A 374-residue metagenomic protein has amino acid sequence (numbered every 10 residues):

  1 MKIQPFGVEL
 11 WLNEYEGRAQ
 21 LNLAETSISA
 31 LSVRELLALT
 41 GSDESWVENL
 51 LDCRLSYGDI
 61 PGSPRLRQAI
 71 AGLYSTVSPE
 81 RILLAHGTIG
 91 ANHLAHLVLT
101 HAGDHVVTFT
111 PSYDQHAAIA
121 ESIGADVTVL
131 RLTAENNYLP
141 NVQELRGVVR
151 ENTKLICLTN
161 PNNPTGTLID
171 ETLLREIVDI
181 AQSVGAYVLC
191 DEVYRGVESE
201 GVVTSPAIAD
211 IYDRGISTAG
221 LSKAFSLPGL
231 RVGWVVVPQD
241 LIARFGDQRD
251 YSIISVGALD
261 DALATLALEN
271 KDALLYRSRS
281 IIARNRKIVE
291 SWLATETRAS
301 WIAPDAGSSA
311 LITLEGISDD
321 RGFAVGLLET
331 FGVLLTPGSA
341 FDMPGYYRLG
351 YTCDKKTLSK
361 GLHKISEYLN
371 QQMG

Functional and structural regions predicted by a protein language model:
K2-G87, L94, E269, Q372-G374: N-terminal small-domain helix-loop-helix segment of the aminotransferase-like
E25, T265, I281-E290, S300-T313: Conserved glycine-rich beta-strand-loop-beta hairpin in the small C-terminal domain of fold type I
E44, G72, V98-L158: PLP-dependent aminotransferase-like
T76, G326-L335, F341-G374: PLP-dependent enzyme catalytic core of the Aspartate aminotransferase-like
D104, A125, S183-A186, D213: A short helix->loop->beta-strand "cap" motif at the edges of active sites that frequently abuts
I123, S183-V184, E296, F331 (+1 more regions): Helix C-cap/helix->beta junction micro-motif
A134-V203: Active-site phosphate-binding strand-loop segment of PLP-dependent enzymes
D213-A283, E290-W292: Conserved core segment of the aminotransferase class I/II
